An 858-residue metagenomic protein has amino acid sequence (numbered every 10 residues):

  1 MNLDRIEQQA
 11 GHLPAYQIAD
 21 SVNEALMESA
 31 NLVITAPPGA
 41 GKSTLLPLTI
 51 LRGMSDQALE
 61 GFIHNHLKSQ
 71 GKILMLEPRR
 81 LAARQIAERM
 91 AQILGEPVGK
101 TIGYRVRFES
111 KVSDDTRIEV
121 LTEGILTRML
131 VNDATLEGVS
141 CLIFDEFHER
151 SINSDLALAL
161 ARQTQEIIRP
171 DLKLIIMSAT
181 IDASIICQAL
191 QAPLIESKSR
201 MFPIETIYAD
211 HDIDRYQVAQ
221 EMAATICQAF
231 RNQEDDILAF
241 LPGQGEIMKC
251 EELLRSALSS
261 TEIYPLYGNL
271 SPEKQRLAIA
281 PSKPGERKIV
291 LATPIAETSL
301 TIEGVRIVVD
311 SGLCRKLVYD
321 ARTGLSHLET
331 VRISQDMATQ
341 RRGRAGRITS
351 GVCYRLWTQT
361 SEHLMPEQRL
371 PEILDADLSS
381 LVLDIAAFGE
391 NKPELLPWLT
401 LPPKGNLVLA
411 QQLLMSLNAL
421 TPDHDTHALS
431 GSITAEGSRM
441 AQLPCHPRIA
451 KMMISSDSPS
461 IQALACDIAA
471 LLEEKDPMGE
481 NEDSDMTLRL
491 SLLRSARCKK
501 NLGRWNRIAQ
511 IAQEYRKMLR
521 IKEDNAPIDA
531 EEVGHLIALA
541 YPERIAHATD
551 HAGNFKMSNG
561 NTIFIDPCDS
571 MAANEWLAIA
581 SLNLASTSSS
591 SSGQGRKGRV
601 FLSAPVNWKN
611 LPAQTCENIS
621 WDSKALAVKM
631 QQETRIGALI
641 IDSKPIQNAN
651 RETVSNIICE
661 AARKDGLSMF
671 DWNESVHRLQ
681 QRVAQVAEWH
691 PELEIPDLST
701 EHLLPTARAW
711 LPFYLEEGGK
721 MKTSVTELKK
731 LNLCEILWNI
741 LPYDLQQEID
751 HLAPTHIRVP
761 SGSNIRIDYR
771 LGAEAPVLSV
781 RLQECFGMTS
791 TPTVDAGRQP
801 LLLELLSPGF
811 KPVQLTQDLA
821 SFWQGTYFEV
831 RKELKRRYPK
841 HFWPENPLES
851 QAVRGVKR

Functional and structural regions predicted by a protein language model:
M1-M452, D524, F564, N583 (+3 more regions): P-loop NTPase motor module signature
S29, G351, A463-C466, E532-G534 (+6 more regions): Active-site lining segments that contact anionic ligands and/or coordinate catalytic metals
T44, L253, S259-S260, P265 (+7 more regions): Second RecA-like catalytic domain
L194-S197, G553-S558, A753-P760: Short acidic-hydrophobic surface loop/beta-edge motif
M201, T562, S763-I765: Short, solvent-exposed loop/turn motifs
G343, A578-A604, S779-L802: Short, solvent-exposed cationic patches
I537, C568, V628-R858: A positional "C-terminalness" feature that preferentially activates on distal terminal regions of long, nucleic
